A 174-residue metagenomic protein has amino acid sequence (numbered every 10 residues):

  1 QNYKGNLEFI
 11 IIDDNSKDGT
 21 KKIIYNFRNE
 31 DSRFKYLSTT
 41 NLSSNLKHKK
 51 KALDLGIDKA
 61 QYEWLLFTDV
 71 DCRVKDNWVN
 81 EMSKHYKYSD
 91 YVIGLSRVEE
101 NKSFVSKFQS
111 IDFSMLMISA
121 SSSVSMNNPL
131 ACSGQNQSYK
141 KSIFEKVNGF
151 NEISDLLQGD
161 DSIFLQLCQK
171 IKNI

Functional and structural regions predicted by a protein language model:
Q1-L42: Acidic donor-binding segment of Leloir-type glycosyltransferases
D14-K17, C72-V74, V98, Q137: Acidic metal-phosphate-binding loop of nucleotide-sugar-dependent transferases
G19, V70-H85: Acidic donor-binding/catalytic loop of UDP-sugar-dependent glycosyltransferases, especially processive GT2
R28-G56, E81-V147, N151: Long helical/loop segments within the catalytic core of UDP-sugar-dependent glycosyltransferases, especially the large
T39, T68-V70: Catalytic metal- and UDP-sugar-binding loop of GT-A-like glycosyltransferases, i.e., residues flanking the conserved
L65: Short aromatic/hydrophobic "clamp" motif used to bind/position activated sugar donors
E145, G149-I163: Donor nucleotide-sugar recognition loop
S162-I174: Catalytic donor-sugar/metal-binding loop of nucleotide-sugar-dependent glycosyltransferases
